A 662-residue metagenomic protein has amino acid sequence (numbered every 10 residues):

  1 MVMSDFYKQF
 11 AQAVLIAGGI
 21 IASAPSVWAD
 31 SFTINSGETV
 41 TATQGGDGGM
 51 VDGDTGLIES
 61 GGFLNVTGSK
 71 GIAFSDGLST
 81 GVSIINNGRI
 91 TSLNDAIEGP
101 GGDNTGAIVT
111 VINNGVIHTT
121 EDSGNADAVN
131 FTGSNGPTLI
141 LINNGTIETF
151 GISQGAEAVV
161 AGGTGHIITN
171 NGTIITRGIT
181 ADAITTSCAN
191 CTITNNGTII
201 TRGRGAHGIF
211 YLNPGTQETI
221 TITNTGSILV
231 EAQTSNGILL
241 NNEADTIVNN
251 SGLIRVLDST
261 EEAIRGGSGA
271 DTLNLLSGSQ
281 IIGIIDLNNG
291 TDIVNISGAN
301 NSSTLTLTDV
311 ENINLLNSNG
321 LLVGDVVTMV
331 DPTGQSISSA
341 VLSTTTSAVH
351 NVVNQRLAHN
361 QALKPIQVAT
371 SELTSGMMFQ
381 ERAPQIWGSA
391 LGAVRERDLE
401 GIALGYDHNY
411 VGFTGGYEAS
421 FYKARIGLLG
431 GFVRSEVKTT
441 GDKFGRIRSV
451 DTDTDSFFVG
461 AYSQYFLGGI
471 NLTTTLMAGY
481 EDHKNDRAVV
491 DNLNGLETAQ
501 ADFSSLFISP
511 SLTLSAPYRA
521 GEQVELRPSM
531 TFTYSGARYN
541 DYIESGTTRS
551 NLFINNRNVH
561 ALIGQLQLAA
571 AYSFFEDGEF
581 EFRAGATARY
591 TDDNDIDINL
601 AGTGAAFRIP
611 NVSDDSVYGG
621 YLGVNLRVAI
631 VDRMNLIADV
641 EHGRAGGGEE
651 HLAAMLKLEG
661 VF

Functional and structural regions predicted by a protein language model:
M1-A29: Gram-negative bacterial Sec-dependent N-terminal signal peptides
M3-F6, W28-G37, T41, N274-S277 (+1 more regions): Extracellular/surface-exposed low-complexity segments
F32-Q44, T55-K70, S83-I97, I108-A126 (+7 more regions): Beta-strand-rich solenoid/repeat architectures in extracellular/passenger domains of polysaccharide-targeting enzymes
N65, T344-E522, L526, I637-F662: Outer membrane beta-barrel translocator domains of Type V secretion systems
I84, V111, L141, I168 (+10 more regions): Membrane-embedded beta-strands of outer-membrane beta-barrel proteins, especially the hydrophobic/small aromatic
N87, T225, G278, D286 (+12 more regions): Transmembrane beta-barrel domains of outer membrane proteins
E400-H408, T440-V450, D482-S504, R538-H560 (+1 more regions): Solvent-exposed, glycine/polar-rich loop segments of beta-barrel outer-membrane systems
A520, F553-F662: Outer membrane beta-barrel transmembrane domains
